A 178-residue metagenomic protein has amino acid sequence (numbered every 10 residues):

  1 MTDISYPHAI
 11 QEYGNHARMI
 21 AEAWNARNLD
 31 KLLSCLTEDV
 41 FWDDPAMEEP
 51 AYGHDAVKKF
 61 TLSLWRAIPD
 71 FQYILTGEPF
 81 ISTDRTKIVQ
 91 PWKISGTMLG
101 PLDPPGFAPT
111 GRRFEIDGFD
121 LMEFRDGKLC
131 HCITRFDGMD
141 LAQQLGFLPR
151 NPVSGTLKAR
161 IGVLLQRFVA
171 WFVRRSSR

Functional and structural regions predicted by a protein language model:
M1-R178: C-terminal and inter-domain tail/linker signature
